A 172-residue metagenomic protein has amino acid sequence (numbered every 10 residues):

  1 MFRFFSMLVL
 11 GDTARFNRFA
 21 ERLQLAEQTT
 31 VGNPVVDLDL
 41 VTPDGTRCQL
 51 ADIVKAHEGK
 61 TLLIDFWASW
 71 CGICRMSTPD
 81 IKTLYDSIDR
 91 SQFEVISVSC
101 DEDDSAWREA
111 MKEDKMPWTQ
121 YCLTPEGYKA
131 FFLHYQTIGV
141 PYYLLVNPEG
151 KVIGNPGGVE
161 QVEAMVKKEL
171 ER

Functional and structural regions predicted by a protein language model:
M1-C48, D52-I53, G59: Oxidative protein folding and maturation machinery
V36-D39, L62-W67, I96, Y121: Conserved Rossmann-like nucleotide-binding pocket used by diverse enzymes that bind dinucleotide cofactors
I53-V54, V159: A generic structural motif
H57-L62, F66-W70, G139: Short pre-active-site segment immediately N-terminal to redox-active cysteine/selenocysteine motifs in thiol-based
F66-T83: Conserved redox-active cysteine motifs that mediate thiol-disulfide chemistry, especially di-cysteine Cys-X(1-2)-Cys
D86-Y128, L133, T137-V140: Conserved segment of the thioredoxin-like fold in thiol-based oxidoreductases
M116, L123-E169: Thiol/disulfide oxidoreductase modules built on the thioredoxin-like
